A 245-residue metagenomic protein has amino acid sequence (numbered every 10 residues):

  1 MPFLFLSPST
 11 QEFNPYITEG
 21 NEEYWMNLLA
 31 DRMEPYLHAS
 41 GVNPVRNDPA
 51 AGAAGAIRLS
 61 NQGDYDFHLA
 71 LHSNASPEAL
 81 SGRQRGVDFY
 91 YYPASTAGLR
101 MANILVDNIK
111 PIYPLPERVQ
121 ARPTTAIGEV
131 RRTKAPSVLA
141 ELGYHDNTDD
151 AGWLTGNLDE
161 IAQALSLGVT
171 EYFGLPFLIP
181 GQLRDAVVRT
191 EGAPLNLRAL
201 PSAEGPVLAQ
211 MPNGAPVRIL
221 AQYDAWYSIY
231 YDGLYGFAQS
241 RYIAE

Functional and structural regions predicted by a protein language model:
M1-V87, Y91-T96: Catalytic-core regions of hydrolytic enzymes
L4-N14, R58, G63, H68-P77 (+1 more regions): Active-site-adjacent mobile loop/cap segments within catalytic or ligand-binding domains
Q11-F13, A50-A54, S73-A79, A94-A97 (+5 more regions): Solvent-exposed loop/turn segments at secondary-structure junctions within structured extracellular/periplasmic domains
L28-H38, A97-P114, A151-G181: Long, well-ordered alpha-helical scaffolding segments within enzyme catalytic domains, especially pronounced
P49, P201-P206: Short alpha-helix capping/helix-loop boundary micro-motifs
L178-N196, A209-N213, A221-Y223, Y242-E245: SH3-family beta-barrel domains
G214, Y227-Y231: SH3/SH3-like beta-barrel fold
D232-I243: A short macromolecule-binding patch
